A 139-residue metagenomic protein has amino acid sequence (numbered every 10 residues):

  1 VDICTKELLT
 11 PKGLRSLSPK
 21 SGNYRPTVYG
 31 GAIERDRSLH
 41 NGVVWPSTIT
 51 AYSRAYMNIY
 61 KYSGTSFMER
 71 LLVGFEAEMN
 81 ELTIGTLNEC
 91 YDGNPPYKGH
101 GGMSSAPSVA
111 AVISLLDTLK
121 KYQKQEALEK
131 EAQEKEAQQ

Functional and structural regions predicted by a protein language model:
V1-V44, G74-K135: Extended glycan-interaction surfaces of carbohydrate-active proteins
C4, S53-Y62, M68, L72-F75: Alpha-helical support elements that line or immediately flank enzyme active sites and cofactor-binding pockets
E7, W45-T50, R54: Short, charge-rich amphipathic segments
G42-S47, Y62-T65, E69, A106: Conserved structured core elements
A51, F67, A111: Charged catalytic carboxylate motif
A51-N58, S114-T118: Short glycine/serine- and small hydrophobic-enriched flexible loop segments
Q139: Cationic, low-complexity basic patches in intrinsically disordered or flexible, solvent-exposed regions
